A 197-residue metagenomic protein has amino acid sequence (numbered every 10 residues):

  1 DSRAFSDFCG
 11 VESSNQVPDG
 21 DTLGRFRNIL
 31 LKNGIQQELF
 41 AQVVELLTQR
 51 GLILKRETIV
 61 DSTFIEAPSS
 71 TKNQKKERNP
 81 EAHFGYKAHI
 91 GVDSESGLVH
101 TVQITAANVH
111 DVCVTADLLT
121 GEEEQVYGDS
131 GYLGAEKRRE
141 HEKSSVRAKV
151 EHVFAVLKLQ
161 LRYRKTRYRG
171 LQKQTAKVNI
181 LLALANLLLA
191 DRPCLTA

Functional and structural regions predicted by a protein language model:
D1, C9-R138, N179, L184-A185: Polybasic low-complexity intrinsically disordered regions
S2-S6, Q160: A short secondary-structure junction motif
A4, L52, L189-R192: A generic secondary-structure boundary signal that marks alpha-helix termini
R139-A197: Basic, amphipathic alpha-helical segments enriched in Lys/Arg and hydrophobic/aromatic residues
